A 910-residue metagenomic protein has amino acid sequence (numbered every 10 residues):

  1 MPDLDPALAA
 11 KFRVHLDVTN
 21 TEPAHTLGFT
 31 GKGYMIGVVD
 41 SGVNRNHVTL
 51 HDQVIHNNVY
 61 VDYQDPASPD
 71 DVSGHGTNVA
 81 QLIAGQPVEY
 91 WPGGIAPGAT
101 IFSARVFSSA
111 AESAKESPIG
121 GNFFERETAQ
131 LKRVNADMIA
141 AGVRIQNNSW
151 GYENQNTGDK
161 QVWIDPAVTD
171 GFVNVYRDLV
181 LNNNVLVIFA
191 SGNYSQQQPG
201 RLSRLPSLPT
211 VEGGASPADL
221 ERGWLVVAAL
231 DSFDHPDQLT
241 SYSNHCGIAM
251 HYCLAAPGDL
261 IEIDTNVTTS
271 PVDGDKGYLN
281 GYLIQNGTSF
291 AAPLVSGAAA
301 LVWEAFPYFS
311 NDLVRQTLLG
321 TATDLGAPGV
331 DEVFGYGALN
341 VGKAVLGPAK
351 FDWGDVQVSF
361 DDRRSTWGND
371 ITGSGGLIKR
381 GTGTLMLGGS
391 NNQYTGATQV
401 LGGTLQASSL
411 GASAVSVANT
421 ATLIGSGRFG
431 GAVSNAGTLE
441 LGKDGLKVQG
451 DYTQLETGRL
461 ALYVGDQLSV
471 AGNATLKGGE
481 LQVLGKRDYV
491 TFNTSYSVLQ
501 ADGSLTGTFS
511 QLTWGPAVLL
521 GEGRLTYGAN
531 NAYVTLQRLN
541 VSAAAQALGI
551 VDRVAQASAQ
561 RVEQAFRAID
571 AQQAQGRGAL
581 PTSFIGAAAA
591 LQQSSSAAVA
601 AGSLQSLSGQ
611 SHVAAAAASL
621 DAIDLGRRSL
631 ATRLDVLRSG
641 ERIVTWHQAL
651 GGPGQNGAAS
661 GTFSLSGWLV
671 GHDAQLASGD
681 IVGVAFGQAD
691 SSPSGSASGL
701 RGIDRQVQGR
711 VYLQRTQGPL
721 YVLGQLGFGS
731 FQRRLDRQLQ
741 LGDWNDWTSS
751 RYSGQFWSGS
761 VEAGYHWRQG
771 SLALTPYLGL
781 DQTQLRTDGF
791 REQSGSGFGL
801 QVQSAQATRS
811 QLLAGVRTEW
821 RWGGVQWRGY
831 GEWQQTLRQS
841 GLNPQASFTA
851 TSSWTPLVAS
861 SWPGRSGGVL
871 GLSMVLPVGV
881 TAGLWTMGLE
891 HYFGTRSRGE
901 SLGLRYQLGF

Functional and structural regions predicted by a protein language model:
E22-N58, Q64-R126, A141, Q155-T157 (+3 more regions): Subtilisin-like serine protease catalytic core
T30-G31, V106-D219, T268, D275-A292: Substrate-binding/access-modulating region of protease and related hydrolase catalytic domains
V48, S207-A300, E304: Extracellular S/T/G-rich loop segment that most often corresponds to the catalytic His/Ser-adjacent loop
T269, K276-S289, P293-L294, A300 (+4 more regions): Extracellular repeat-rich scaffold modules on cell surfaces
Y308, G320-T323, P328-G368, T372-S374 (+3 more regions): Outer-membrane translocation/initiation segment of Type V secreted surface proteins
A418-S495, L812: Extracellular beta-strand/loop-rich repeat segments of large surface/secreted proteins
Q572-G770, L774, S873, T886-F910: Outer membrane beta-barrel translocator domains of Type V secretion systems
V711, G789, F798-F910: Outer membrane beta-barrel transmembrane domains
